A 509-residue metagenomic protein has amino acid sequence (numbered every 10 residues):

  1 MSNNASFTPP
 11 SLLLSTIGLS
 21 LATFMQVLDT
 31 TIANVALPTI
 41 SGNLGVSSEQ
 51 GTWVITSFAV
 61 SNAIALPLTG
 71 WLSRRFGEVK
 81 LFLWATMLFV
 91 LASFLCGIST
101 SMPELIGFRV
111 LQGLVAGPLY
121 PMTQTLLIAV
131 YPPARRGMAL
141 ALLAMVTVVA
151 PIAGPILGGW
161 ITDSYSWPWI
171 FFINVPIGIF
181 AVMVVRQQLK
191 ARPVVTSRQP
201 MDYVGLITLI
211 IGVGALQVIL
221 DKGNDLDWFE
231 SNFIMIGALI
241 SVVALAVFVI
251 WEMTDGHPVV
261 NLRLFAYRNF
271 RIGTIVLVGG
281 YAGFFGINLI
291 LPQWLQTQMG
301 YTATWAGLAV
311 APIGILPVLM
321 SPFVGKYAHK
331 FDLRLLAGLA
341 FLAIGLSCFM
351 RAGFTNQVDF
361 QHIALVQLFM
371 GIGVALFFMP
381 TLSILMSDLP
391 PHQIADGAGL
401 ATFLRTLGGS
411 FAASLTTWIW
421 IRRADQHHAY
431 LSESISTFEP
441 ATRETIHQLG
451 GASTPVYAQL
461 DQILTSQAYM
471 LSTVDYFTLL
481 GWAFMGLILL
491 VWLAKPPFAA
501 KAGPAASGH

Functional and structural regions predicted by a protein language model:
S2-A5, Q50, F180, A401 (+2 more regions): Hydrophobic transmembrane architecture of multi-pass small-molecule transporters
P10-G70, R74, V79-A85, S93 (+9 more regions): Transmembrane core module of solute transporters
V35, P67-L68, M122, I152 (+8 more regions): Residue-level hotspots within transmembrane alpha-helices of multi-pass secondary transporters
Q50, R135-L142, Q393-L400: Cytoplasmic loop-to-transmembrane helix junctions
L66-G205: Helix-loop-helix hairpins in multi-pass membrane proteins, especially solute transporters
L142-V146, V276, L400-L404: Hydrophobic alpha-helical segments of secondary membrane carriers
V149-A153, I287, I363-A441: Small-residue-rich alpha-helical segments with characteristic i,i+4
P176-V194, I211-K222, I240-T254, I488-K495: C-terminal membrane-cytosol helix-exit motif in multi-pass small-molecule transporters
